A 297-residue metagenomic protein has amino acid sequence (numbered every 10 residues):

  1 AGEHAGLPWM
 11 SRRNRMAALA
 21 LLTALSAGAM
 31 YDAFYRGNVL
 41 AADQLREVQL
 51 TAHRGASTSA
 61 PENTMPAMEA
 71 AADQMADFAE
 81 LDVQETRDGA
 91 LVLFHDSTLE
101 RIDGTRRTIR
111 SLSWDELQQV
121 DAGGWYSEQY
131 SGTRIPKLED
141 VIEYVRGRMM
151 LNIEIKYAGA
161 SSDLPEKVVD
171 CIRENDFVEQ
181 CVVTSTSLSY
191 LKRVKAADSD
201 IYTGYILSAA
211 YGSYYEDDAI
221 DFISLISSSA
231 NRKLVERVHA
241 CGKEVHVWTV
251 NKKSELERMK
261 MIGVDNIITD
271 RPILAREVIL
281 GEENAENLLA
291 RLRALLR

Functional and structural regions predicted by a protein language model:
A1-R297: Phosphate-group recognition and catalysis centered on beta-loop-alpha active-site segments
